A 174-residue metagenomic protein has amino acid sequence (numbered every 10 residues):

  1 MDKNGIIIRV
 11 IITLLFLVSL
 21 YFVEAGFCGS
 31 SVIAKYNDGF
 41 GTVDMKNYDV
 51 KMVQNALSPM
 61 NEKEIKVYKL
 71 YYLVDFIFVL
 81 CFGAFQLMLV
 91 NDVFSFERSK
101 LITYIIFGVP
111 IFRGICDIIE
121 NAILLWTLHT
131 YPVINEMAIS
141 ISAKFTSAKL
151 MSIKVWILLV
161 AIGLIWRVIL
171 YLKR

Functional and structural regions predicted by a protein language model:
M1-K3, V93-L101, L172-R174: Membrane-interface helix-boundary motifs at transmembrane edges
K3-L70, P132: Interfacial loop at the N-terminal end of multi-pass membrane proteins
I6-V10, K66-K69, L73-F76, L101-I111 (+1 more regions): Alpha-helical transmembrane segments of integral membrane proteins
L20-F27, L70, A143-T146, L150 (+1 more regions): Multi-pass alpha-helical transmembrane bundle typical of ion/small-solute transporters and intramembrane aspartyl
A56-N61, I65, C81, F85-F94 (+1 more regions): Membrane-helix exit/interface motif
L70-V90, I157, A161: Hydrophobic alpha-helical transmembrane segments
M88-H129: Hydrophobic alpha-helical transmembrane segments of integral membrane proteins
R113-I162: Alpha-helical transmembrane segments of multi-pass integral membrane proteins, characterized by long hydrophobic
